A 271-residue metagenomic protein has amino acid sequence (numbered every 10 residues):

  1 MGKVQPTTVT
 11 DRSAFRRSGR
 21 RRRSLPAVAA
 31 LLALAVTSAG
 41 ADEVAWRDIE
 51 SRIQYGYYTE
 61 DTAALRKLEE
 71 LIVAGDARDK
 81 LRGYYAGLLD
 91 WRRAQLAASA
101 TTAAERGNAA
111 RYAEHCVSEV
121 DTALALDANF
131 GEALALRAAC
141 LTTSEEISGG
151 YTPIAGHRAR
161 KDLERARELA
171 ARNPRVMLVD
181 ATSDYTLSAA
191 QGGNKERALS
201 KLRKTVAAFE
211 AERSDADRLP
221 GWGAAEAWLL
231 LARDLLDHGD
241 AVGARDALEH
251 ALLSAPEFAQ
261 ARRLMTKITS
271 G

Functional and structural regions predicted by a protein language model:
M1-R21: N-terminal secretory signal peptides that target proteins for export/translocation
P26-A35: Bacterial N-terminal signal peptides
S38-A41: Boundary at the C-terminal end of the N-terminal hydrophobic targeting segment
D48, R52-R66, A86-N129, A135-R165 (+2 more regions): Short coil/linker segments at helix-helix boundaries
I72-A77, L252-A255: Solenoid-like repeat scaffolds
A211-G271: Terminal, low-structured helical/coil segments at or just beyond the last alpha-helical repeat
